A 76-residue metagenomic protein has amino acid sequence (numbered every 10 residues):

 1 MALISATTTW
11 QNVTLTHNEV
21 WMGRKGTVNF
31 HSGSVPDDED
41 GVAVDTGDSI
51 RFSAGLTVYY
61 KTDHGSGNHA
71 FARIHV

Functional and structural regions predicted by a protein language model:
M1, H75-V76: Short intrinsically disordered terminal tails
M1-H17: Surface-exposed ligand/attachment interfaces on beta-rich extracellular proteins
I4, W21, V28-F30, V58-Y60 (+1 more regions): Hydrophobic beta-strand residues in large extracellular and virion-surface proteins
T16, G23-R24, D45, S53 (+1 more regions): A structural detector for beta-sheet-dominated domains
H17-V20, F52-S66: Noncatalytic modules at the cell exterior or secretory-pathway interfaces, chiefly beta-strand-rich lectin/adhesion
G23-D40: Short, surface-exposed beta-strand/strand-loop-strand elements in extracellular ectodomains
V35-G55: Intrinsically disordered, low-complexity Pro/Gly/Ser/Thr-rich segments with frequent PxxP/GP/PP motifs and embedded
S66-I74: Edge beta-strands of jelly-roll/beta-sandwich modules across compartments, strongly enriched in secreted/luminal
